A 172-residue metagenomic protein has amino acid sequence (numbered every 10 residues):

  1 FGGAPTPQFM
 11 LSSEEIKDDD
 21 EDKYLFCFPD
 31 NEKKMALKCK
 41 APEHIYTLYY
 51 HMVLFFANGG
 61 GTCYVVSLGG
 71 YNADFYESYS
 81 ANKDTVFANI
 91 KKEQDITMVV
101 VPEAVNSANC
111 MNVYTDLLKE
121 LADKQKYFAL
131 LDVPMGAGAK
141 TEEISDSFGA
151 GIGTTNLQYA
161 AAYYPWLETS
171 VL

Functional and structural regions predicted by a protein language model:
F1-L172: Surface-exposed assembly/interface segments
